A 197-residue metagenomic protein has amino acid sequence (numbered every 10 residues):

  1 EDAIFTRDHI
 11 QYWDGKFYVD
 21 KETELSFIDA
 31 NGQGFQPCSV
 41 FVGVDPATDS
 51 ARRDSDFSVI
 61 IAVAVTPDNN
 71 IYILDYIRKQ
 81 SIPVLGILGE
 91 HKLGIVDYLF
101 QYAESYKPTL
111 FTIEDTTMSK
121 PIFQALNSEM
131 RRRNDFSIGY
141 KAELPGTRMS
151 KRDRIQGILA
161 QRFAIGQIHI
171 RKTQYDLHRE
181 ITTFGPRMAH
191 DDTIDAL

Functional and structural regions predicted by a protein language model:
E1-A3, A51, I168-H169: Proline-centered turn/helix-capping motifs that create local helix->coil transitions or kinks
E1-A47: ATPase catalytic-site recognition across NTP-hydrolyzing enzymes
F27-F35, S50-D54, Q101-S105: Short, conserved, surface-exposed binding loops centered on an aromatic residue
V44-I60: An active-site-proximal beta-strand-loop segment
T66-F184, M188: Mg2+-dependent endonuclease catalytic cores in nucleic-acid-processing enzymes, primarily RNase H-like
